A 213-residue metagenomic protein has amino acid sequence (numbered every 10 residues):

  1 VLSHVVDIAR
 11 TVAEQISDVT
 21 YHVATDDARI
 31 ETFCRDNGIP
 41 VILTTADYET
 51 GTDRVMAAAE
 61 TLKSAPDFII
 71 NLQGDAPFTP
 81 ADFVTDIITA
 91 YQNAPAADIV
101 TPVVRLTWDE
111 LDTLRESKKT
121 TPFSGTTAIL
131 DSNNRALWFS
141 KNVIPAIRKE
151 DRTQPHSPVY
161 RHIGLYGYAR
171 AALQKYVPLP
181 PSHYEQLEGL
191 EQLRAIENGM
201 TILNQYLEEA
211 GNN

Functional and structural regions predicted by a protein language model:
V1-T25: N-terminal glycine-rich phosphate-binding loop and ensuing alpha1 helix
S17-H22, P181-S182, N212: Short active-site oxyanion
D18, S64-P66, A94-I99, M200: Short, high-confidence coil segments that cap the C-terminus of an alpha-helix and link into the following beta-strand
Y21-V23, I69, I99, A136 (+1 more regions): Hydrophobic/aromatic residues located in beta-strands of well-ordered beta-sheets within soluble catalytic
A28-T89: Short phosphate-binding loop-to-helix
T79-P178: Conserved core of the sugar-phosphate nucleotidyltransferase
I163-Q174, Q192-E209: Catalytic donor-sugar/metal-binding loop of nucleotide-sugar-dependent glycosyltransferases
P180-L190: Donor nucleotide-sugar recognition loop
